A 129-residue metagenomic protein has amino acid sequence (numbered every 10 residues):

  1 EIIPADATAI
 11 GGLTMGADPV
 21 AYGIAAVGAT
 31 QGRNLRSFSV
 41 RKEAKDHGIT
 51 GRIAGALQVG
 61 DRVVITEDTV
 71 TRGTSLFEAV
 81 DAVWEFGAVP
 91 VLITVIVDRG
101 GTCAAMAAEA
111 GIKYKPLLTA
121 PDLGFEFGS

Functional and structural regions predicted by a protein language model:
E1-I3: Active-site-facing substrate-recognition patch
A5-G16, L92-I96: Short glycine-rich phosphate-binding loop at a beta-alpha junction
D6, R33-N34, G87-V89: Short loop/turn motifs at secondary-structure junctions
I10-G11, F38, V91, K115: Structural detector of well-ordered beta-strand residues that form the stable sheet scaffold of enzyme domains
D18, Y22, G101-A104: Short, surface-exposed alpha-helical segments at coil->helix boundaries
V20-V64, T71-E78: Short, glycine/charge-rich flexible loops or terminal/linker lids adjacent to PRPP-binding catalytic cores
K45, V70-R72, I96-T102: Short Gly/Pro-enriched loop/turn and capping motifs at secondary-structure junctions
F77-S129: PRPP-dependent phosphoribosyltransferase catalytic core
